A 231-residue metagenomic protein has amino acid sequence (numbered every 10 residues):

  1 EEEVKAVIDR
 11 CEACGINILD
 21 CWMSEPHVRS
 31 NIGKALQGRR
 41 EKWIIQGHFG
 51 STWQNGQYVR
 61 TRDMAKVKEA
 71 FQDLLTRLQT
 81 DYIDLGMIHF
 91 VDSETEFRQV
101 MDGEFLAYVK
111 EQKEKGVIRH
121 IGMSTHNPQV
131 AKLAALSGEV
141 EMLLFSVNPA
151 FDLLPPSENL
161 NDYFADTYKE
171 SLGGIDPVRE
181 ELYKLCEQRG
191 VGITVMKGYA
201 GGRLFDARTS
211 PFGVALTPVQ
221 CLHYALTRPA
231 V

Functional and structural regions predicted by a protein language model:
E1-G47, D81, E114: N-terminal binding-site loop/beta-alpha segment at the start of enzyme catalytic domains that lines or forms
E2-C11, R62-Q79, T125-L133, L216-Y224: Short, acidic/polar
C11, L19, I32, I45 (+6 more regions): Conserved, mostly hydrophobic/aromatic
E12-I18, Q79-Y82, M87, V117 (+2 more regions): Short loop/turn motifs at secondary-structure junctions
S30-G38, K68-L78, A131-L136, R179-Q188: Short amphipathic alpha-helices and their capping/turn segments at secondary-structure boundaries
G38-A65, H89-D92: Structural motif corresponding to the early beta-alpha repeats
D73-F97: Active-site groove signature of glycoside hydrolases
V91-V231: Beta/alpha (TIM)-barrel catalytic core signal, keyed to glycine-rich beta->alpha loops juxtaposed to Asp/Glu that bind
